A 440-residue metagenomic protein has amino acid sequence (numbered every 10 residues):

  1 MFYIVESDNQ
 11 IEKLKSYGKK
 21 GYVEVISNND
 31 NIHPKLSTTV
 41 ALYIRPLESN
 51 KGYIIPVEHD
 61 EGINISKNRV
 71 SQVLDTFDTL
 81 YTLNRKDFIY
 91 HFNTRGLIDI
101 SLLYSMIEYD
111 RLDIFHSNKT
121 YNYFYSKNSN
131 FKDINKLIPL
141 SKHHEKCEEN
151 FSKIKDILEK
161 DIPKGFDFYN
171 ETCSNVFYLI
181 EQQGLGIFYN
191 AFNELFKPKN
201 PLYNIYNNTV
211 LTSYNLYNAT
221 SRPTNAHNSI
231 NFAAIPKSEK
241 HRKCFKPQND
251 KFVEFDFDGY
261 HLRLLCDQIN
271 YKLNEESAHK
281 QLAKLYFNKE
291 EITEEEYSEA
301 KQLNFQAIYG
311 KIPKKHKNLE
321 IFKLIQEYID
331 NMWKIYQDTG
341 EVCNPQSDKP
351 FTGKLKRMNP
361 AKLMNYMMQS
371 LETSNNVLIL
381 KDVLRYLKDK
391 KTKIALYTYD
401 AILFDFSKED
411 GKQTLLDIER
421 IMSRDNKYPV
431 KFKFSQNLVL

Functional and structural regions predicted by a protein language model:
M1-K119: Conserved RNase H-like, two-metal-ion catalytic cores of nucleic-acid enzymes
F2, G18, I26-G52, P56-I65 (+4 more regions): Acidic, glycine-rich two-metal-ion catalytic cores of nucleic acid-processing enzymes
F92-N93, L97-R111, K119-P198, I269-L273 (+1 more regions): Mixed-charge, glycine-rich, non-catalytic linkers/tails in nucleic-acid processing enzymes
I98-I100, P247-H261, Q302-E320: Conserved catalytic palm subdomain of right-hand nucleotidyl-transferase polymerases, strongest for RNA-directed enzymes
K127-I134, Q182, K284-Y397, N426-K427 (+1 more regions): Conserved catalytic core of nucleic-acid polymerases
S141-K146, D161-E171, E254, D258 (+2 more regions): Structural motif
H143, C173-G184, E254-F257, N304 (+1 more regions): Catalytic palm active-site di-aspartate
K199-N200, E409-L440: Polymerase palm active-site segment centered on the conserved acidic dipeptide of motif C
